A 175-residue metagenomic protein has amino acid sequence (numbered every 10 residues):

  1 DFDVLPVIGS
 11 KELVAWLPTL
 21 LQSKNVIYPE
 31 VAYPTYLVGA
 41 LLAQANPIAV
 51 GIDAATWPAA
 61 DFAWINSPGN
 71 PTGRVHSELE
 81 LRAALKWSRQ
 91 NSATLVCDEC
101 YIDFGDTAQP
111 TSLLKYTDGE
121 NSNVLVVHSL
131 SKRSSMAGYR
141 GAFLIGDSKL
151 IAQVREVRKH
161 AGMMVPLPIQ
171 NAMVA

Functional and structural regions predicted by a protein language model:
D1-K86, D103-F104, A108-G119: Conserved core of the PLP fold type I
A45, S88-T94, E99, N121-S122: A short helix->loop->beta-strand "cap" motif at the edges of active sites that frequently abuts
F62, T94, L125: Short, Asp-centered acidic motifs that coordinate Mg2+ and/or phosphate in catalytic or ligand-binding sites
I65, A93, M136: Functionally critical, cavity-lining and gating residues within the transmembrane helices of 12-TM secondary
L79-Q90, K115, K149-A152, E156 (+1 more regions): Replace "anionic and nucleotidyl ligands
E99-Y101, L130: Short strand-turn motif at the edge of the Rossmann-like AdoMet-binding core
N123-A175: PLP-dependent aminotransferase class I/II
